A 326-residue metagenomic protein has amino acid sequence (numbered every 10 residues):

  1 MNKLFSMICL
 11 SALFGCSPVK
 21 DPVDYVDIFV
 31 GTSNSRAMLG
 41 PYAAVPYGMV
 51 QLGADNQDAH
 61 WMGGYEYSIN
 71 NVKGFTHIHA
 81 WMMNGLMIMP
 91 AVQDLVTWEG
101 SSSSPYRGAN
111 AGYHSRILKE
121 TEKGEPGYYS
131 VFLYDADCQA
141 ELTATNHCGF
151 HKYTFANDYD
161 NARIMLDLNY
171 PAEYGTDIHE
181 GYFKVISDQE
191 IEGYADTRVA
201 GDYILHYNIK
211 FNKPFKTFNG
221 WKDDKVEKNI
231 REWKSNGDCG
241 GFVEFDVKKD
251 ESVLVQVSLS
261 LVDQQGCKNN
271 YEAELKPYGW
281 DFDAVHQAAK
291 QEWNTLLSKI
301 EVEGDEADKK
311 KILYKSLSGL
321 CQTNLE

Functional and structural regions predicted by a protein language model:
L4-L13: Sec-dependent N-terminal signal peptides
A12-K20: Bacterial Sec-dependent signal peptides at the C-terminal "C-region" and cleavage site
V19-E326: Accessory carbohydrate-recognition regions in carbohydrate-active enzymes
